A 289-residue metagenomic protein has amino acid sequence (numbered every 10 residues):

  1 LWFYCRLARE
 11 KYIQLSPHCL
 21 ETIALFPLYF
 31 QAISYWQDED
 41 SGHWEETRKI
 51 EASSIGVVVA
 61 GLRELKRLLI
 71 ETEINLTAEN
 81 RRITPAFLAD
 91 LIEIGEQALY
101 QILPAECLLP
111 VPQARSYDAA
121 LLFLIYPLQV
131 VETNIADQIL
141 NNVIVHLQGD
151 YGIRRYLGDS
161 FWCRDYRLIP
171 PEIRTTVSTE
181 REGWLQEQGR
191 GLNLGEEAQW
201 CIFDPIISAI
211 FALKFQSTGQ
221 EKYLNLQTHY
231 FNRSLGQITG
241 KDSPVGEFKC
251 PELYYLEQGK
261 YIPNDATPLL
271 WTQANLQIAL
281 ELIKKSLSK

Functional and structural regions predicted by a protein language model:
L1-I33, I55, Q273-Q277, I283: Aromatic-rich carbohydrate-recognition surfaces in CAZymes
L1-T22, Q37-E46, E106, P110 (+1 more regions): Active-site lining segments of carbohydrate-active enzymes
L7-P17, Q37-E45, L65-A86, K214-T218: Inter-helical turn/loop segments and adjacent helix faces that build the functional surface of alpha-helical bundle
E21, L25, K49-A60, E64 (+3 more regions): Aromatic- and histidine-enriched alpha-helix N-cap/loop-to-helix transition segments that scaffold the rims
I33-I50, L99-P110, E182-G189, Y254-I262: Acidic/His metal-coordination segments adjacent to aromatic residues that form catalytic metal sites in metalloenzymes
A52-A60, E71-F203, Q216: Extended ligand-binding clefts on enzyme/binding-domain cores
N142-L147, D159-C163, K222-Y255: Active/binding-pocket-proximal capping segment
N193-E196, W200, L235-K289: CBM-like carbohydrate-recognition segments
